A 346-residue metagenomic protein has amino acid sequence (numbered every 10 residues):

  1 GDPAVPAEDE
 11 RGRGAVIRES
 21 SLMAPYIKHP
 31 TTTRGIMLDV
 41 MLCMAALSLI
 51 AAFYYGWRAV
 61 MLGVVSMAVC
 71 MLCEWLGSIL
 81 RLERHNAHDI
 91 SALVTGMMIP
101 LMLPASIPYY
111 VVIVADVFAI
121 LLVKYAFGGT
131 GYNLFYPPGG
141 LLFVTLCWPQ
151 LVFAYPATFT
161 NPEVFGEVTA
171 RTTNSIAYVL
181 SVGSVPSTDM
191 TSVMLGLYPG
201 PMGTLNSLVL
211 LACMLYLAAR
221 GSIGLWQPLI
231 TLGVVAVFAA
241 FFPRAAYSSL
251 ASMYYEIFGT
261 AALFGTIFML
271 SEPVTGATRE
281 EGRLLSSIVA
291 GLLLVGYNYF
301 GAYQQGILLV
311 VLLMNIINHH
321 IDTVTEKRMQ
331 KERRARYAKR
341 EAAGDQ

Functional and structural regions predicted by a protein language model:
R11-I36, Y299-Q346: Cytosolic-side transmembrane-helix boundaries in multi-pass membrane proteins
V16-M71, W75-S78, G344-D345: N-terminal signal-anchor module of multipass membrane proteins
A24, L72-R84, I120-G131, A212-G221 (+1 more regions): C-terminal ends of transmembrane helices
G56-A68, S106-V114, L197-S207, L250-A262: Structural signature of hydrophobic alpha-helical transmembrane segments
A87-E167: Membrane-interface helix-loop-helix junctions at boundaries between adjacent transmembrane segments
S91-P104, G139-F153, V234-F242, A261-F268 (+2 more regions): Small-residue-rich segments of transmembrane alpha-helices in multi-pass membrane proteins, especially helix faces
G131-L211: Long hydrophobic alpha-helical segments that form multi-pass transmembrane helix bundles in integral membrane proteins
L134-P138, M253-A262, R283-L285, G301-M314: Loop-to-transmembrane alpha-helix initiation sites
